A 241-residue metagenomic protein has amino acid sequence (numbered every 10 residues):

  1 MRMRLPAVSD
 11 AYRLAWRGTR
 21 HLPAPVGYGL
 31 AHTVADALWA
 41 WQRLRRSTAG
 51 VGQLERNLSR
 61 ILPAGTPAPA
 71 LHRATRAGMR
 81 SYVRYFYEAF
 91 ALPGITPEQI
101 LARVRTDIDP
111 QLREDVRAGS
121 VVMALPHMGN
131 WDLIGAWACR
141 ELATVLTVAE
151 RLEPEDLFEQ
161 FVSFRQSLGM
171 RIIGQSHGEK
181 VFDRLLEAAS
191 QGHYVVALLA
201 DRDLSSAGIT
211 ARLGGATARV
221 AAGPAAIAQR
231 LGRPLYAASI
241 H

Functional and structural regions predicted by a protein language model:
M1-L125, F158-V162, S167-G169: Membrane-anchoring hydrophobic helices of lipid-metabolizing enzymes
P93-H241: Soluble catalytic domains of membrane acyltransferases
